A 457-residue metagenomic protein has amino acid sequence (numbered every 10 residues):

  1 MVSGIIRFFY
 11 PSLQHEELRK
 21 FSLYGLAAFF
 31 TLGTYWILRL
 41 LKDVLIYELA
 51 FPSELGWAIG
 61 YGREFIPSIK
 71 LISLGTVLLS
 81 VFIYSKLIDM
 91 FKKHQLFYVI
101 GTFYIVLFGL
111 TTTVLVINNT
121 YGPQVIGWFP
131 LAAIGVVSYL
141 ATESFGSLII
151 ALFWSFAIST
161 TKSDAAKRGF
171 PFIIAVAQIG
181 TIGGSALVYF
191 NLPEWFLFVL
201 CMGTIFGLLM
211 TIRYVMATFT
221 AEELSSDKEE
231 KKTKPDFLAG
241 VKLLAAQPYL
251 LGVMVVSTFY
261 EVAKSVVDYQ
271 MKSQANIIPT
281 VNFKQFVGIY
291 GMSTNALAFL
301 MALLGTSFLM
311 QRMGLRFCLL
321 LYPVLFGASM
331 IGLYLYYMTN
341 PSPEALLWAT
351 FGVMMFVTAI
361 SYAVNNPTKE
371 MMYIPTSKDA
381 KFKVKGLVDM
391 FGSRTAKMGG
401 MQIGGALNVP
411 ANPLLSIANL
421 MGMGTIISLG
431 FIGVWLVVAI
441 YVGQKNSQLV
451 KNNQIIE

Functional and structural regions predicted by a protein language model:
V2-E229, T233, F237-I374, K378-E457: Membrane-embedded alpha-helical bundles of multi-pass transporters/translocases, especially carrier/permease families
